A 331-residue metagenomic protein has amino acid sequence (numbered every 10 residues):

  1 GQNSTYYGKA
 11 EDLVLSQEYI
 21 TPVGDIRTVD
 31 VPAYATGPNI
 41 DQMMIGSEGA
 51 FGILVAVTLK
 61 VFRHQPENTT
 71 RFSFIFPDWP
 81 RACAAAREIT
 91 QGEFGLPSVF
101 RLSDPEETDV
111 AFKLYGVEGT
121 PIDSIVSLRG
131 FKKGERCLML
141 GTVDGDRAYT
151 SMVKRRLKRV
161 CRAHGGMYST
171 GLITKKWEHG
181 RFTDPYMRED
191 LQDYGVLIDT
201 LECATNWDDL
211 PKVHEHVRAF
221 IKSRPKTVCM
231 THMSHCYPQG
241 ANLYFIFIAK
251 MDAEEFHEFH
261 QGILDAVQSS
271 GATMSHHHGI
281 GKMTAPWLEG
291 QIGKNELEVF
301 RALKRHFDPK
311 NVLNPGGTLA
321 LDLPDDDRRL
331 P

Functional and structural regions predicted by a protein language model:
G1-N3, I122-D123, L323: Conserved, structured C-terminal
G1-R101, R329-P331: FAD-binding subdomain of flavoenzyme oxidoreductases
L15-Y34, P80, E215, A249-E258 (+2 more regions): A short, flexible low-complexity segment enriched in Lys/Arg and Gly/Pro that occurs in N-terminal basic tails
G46, K60, E88-Q91, A163 (+4 more regions): Short, well-ordered loop/turn and helix-capping segments at boundaries between secondary-structure elements and domains
T70-F72, I198, M283-E289: Short beta-alpha connecting loops at secondary-structure transitions that line or flank enzyme active sites
I75, C83-G262, A266, S270: C-terminal substrate-recognition/cap domain of FAD-linked oxidoreductases
G281-P331: Activity-critical C-terminal alpha-helical subdomain
